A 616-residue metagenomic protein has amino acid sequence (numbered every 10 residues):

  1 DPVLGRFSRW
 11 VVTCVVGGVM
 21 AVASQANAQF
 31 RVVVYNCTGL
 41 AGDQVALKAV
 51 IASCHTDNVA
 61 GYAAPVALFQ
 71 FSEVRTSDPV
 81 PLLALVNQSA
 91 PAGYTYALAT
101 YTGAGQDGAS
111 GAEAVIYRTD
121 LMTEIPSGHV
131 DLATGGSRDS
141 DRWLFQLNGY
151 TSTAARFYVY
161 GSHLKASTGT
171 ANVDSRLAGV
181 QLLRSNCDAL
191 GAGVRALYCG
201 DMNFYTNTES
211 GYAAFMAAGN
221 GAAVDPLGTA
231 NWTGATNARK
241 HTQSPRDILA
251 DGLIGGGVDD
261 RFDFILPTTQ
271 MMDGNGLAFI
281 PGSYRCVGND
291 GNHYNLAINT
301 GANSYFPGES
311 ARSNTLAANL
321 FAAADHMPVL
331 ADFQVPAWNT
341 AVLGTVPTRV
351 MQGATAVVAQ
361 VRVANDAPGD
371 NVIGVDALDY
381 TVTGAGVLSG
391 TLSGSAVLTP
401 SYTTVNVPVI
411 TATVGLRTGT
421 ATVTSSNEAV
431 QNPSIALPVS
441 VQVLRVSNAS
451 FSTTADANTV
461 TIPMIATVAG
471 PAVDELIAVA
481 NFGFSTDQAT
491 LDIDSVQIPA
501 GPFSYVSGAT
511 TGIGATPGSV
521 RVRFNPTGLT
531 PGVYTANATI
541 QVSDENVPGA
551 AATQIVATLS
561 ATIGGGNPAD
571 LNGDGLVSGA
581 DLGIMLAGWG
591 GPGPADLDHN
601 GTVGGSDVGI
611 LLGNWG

Functional and structural regions predicted by a protein language model:
D1-S8: N-terminal secretory signal peptides that target proteins for export/translocation
G5, G17-G18, G604: Residue-identity detector for glycine
W10-V22: Bacterial N-terminal signal peptides
V22-A28: Sec/Tat signal peptide C-region and signal peptidase I cleavage site
A28-A337: Divalent cation-coordinating acidic motifs and surrounding scaffolds that mediate Ca2+/Mg2+/Mn2+/Zn2+-dependent binding
A322-M327, Q554, V603-G605: Extracellular interaction modules
V335-G566: Feature for long, exposed domains in two main contexts
N365, R445, I477, N481 (+1 more regions): Cellulosome-associated attachment modules in secreted, modular CAZymes
